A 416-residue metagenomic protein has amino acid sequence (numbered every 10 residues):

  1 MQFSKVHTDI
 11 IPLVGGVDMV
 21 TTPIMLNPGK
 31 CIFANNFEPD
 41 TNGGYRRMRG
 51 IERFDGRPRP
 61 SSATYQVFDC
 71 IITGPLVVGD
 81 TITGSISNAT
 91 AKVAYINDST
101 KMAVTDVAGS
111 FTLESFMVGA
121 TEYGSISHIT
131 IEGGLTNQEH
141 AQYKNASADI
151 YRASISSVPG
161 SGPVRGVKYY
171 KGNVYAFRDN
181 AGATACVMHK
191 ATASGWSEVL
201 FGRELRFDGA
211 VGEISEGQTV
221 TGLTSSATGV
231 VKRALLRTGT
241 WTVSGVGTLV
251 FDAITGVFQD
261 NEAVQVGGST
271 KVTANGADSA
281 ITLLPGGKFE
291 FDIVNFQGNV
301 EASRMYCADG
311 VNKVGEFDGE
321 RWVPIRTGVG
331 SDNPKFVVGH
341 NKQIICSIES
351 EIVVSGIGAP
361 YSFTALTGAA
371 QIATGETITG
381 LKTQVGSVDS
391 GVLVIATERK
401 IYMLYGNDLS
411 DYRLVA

Functional and structural regions predicted by a protein language model:
M1-V67, I129-F201, N312-F317, R326-L404: N-terminal beta-propeller domains
M48-H140, C186-H189, S194-I281: Autoprocessing Asn-cyclization modules and mimics
P75-L76, S87, I96, K168-Y169 (+13 more regions): Residue-level signal for WD-repeat beta-propeller blades
T81-T83, M117, G162-N180, T219-T221 (+4 more regions): Short hydrophobic/aromatic-rich beta-strand motifs
K101-T105, A176, V246-D252, Y306-C307 (+2 more regions): Short, hydrophobic/proline-enriched secondary-structure or compact coil segments at domain edges
E114, N261, V294-I325: Hydrophobic or amphipathic alpha-helical targeting/insertion segments
R165, L284-E301: Short, charged, amphipathic alpha-helix that recurs within catalytic cores of restriction-modification and other
P324, L404-A416: Blade-edge beta-strand/turn elements of extracellular beta-propeller and related beta-sheet repeat scaffolds
